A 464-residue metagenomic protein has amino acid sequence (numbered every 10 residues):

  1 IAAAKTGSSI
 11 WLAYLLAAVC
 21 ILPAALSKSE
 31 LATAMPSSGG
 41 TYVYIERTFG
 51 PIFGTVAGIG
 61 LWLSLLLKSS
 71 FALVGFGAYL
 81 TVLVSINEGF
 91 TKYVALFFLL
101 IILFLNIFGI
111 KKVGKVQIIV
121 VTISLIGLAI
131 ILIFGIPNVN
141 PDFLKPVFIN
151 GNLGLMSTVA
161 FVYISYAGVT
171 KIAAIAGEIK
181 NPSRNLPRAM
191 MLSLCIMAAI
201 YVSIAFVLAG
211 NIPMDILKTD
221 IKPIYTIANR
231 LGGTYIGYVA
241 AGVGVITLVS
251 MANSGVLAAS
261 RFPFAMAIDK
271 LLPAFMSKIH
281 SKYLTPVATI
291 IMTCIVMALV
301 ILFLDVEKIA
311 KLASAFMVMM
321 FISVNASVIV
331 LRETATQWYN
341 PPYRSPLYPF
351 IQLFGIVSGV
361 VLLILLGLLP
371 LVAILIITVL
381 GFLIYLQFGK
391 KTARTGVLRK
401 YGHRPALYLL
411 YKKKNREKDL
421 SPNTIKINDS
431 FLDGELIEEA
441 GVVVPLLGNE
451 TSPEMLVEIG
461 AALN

Functional and structural regions predicted by a protein language model:
I1-T91, S193-I196: Extracellular loop-to-transmembrane helix junctions
A3-W11, G75-K92, I110-V121, V239-I246 (+3 more regions): Transmembrane helix-loop boundary segments of multi-pass membrane transporters
A4, S37, G60-G77, F161 (+4 more regions): Membrane-helix boundary/coupling elements in multi-pass transport proteins
S8-W11, I86-F90, I118-G237, A241-G242: Helix-loop-helix junctions that connect adjacent transmembrane segments in multi-pass membrane transporters
V43-Y44, G50, T81-I86, M191-N253 (+1 more regions): TM-loop-TM module centered on a large, flexible mid-protein loop between adjacent transmembrane helices in multi-pass
F90-N138, F148-N152, A167, M190-C195 (+4 more regions): Membrane-interface loop-to-helix entry segments
I149, M276-T285, F321-L371: C-terminal membrane-solvent junction of multi-pass transporters and transport-like membrane proteins
V328-Y348, A373-S452: Terminal cytosolic tails of multi-pass membrane transporters, especially the segment immediately following the final
